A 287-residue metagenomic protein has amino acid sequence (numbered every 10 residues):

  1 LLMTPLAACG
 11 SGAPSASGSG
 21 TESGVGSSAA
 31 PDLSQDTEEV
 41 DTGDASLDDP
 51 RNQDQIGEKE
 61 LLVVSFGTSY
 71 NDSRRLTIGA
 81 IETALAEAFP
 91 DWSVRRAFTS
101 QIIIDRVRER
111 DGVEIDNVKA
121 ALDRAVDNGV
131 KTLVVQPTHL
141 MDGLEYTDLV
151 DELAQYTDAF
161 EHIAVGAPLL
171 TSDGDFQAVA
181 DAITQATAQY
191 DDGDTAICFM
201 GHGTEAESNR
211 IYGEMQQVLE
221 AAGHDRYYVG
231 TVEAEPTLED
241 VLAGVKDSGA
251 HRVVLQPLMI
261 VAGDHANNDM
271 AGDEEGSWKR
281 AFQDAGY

Functional and structural regions predicted by a protein language model:
P5-A8: C-terminal motif of bacterial Sec signal peptides marking the signal peptidase cleavage site
G10-A13, E22-Y287: Active-site-proximal alpha-helix that buttresses catalytic centers in soluble enzyme cores
A16-G18: Boundary at the C-terminal end of the N-terminal hydrophobic targeting segment
